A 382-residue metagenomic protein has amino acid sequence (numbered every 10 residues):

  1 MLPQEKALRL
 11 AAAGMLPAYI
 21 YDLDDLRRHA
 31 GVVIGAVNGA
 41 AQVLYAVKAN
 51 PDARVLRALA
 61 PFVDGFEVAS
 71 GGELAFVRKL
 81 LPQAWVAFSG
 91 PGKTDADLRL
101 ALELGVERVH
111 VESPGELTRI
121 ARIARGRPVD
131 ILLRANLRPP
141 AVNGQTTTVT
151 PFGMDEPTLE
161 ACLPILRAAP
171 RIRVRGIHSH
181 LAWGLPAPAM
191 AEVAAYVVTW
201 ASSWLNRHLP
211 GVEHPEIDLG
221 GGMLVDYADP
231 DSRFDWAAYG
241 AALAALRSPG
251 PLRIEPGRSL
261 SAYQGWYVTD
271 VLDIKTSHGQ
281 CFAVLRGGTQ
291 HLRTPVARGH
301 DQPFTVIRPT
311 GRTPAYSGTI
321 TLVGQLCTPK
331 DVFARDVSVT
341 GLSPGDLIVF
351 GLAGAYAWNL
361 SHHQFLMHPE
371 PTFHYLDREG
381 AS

Functional and structural regions predicted by a protein language model:
M1-I123, R127-V129, A168-A169, R173 (+2 more regions): A charged N-terminal "starter" segment
I20-R27, A49, A53, V68-G71 (+12 more regions): Electropositive phosphate-/nucleotide-binding environments in soluble metabolic enzymes
D24, A46-D52, A69-E73, P91-K93 (+6 more regions): Active-site beta-loop-alpha junctions enriched in small/polar residues
Q42-L44, G65, Q83-A87, E107-R108 (+7 more regions): Structural preference for beta-strand elements that scaffold enzyme active sites
V55-L59, R78, A189, F333-A334 (+1 more regions): Short, glycine/acidic-enriched capping/hinge loops at junctions between secondary-structure elements
A58-L59, L81-Q83, L102-E103, I123-G126 (+6 more regions): Short, glycine/charged-enriched secondary-structure capping and boundary segments
L137-K275, V339, L366-H368: Active-site loop/helix belt of alpha/beta enzymes
P251-S382: Charged (often Lys/Glu-rich) extended helix/loop segments that serve as interaction or gating elements
